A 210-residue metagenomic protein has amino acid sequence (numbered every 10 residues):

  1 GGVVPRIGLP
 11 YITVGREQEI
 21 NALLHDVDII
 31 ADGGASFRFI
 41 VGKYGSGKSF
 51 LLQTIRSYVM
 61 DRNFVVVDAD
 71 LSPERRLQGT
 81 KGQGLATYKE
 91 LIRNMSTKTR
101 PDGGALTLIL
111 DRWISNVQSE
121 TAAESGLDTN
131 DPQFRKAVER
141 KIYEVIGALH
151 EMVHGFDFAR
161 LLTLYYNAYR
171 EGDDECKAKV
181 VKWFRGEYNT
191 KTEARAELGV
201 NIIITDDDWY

Functional and structural regions predicted by a protein language model:
G1-S36, D131, R135: A short, basic N-terminal segment
V3-I7, L24, F39, L71 (+2 more regions): Generic preference for well-ordered secondary structure
D32-T54: Walker A/P-loop nucleotide-binding motif
S46, F50, T54-Y210: P-loop NTPase nucleotide-binding core
